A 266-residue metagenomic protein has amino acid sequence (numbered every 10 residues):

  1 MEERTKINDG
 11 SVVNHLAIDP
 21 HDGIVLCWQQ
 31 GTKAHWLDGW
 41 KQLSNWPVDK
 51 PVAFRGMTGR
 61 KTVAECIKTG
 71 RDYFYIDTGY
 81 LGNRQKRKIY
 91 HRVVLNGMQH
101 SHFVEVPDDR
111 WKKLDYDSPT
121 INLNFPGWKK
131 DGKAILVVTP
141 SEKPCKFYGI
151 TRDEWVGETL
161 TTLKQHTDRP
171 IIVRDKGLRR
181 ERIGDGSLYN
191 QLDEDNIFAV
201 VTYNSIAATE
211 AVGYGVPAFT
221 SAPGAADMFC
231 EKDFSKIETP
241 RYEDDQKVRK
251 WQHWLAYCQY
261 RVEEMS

Functional and structural regions predicted by a protein language model:
M1-M57, K143-P144: N-terminal pre-catalytic "stem/leader" segment of glycosyltransferase-like enzymes
D9, D22, Q30, Q85-G132 (+1 more regions): Leloir-type glycosyltransferase catalytic cores
A17-P20, L26-C27, V138-T139, T151-N190: Catalytic donor nucleotide-activated moiety binding site of glycosyltransferases and closely related
I18-D19, I76-Y80, G132-P144, R174-G177 (+1 more regions): Short loop/turn segments at strand-loop or loop-helix junctions that form parts of catalytic or ligand-binding pockets
H35-R87: Extended catalytic core of nucleotide-activated donor transferases of GT-like folds
Q42-W46, K164, R169-F219, P223: Donor nucleotide-activated moiety binding/catalytic core segment of transferases that use nucleotide-activated donors
K50-P51, A134, F198-A199: Structural motif
T58-K61, E142-K146, E154, L178-R179 (+1 more regions): Short acidic, S/G/P-rich loop/turn micro-motifs used as interaction or catalytic elements
